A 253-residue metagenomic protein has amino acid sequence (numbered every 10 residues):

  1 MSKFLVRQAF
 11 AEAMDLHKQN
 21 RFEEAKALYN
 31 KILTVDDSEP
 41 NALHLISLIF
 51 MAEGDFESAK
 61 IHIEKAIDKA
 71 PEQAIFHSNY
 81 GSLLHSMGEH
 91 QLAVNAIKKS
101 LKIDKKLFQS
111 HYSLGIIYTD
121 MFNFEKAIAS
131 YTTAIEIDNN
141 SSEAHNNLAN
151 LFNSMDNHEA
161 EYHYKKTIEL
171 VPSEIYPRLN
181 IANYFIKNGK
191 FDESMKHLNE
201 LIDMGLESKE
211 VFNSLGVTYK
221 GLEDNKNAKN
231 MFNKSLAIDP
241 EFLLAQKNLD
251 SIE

Functional and structural regions predicted by a protein language model:
M1-V6, G221, K229-E253: Terminal, low-structured helical/coil segments at or just beyond the last alpha-helical repeat
L5-R7, D15-A27, A52-K65, S86-K99 (+8 more regions): Structural signature of tandem alpha-helical TPR/SEL1-like repeats, specifically the intra-repeat loop/turn
F10, M14-K18, N41-A52, I75-S86 (+5 more regions): Conserved alpha-helical positions within TPR/SEL1-like repeat arrays
